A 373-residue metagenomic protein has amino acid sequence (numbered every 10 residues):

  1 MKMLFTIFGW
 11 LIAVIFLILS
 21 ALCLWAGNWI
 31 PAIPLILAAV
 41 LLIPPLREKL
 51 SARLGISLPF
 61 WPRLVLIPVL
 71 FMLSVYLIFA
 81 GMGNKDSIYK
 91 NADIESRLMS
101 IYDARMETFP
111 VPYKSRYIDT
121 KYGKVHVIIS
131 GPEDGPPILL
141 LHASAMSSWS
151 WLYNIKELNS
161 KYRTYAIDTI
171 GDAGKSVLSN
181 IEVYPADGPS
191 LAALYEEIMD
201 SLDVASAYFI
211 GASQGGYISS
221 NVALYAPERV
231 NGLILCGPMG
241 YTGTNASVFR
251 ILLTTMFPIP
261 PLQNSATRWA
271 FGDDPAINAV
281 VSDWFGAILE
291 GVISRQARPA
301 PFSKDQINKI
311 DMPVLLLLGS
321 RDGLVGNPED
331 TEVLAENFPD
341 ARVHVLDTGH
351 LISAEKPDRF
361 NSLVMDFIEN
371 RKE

Functional and structural regions predicted by a protein language model:
V75-P136, Y162, A205, E369-E373: Alpha/beta-hydrolase fold catalytic core
I129-G174: Conserved HGGG/HGGXW glycine-rich cap/lid loop of the alpha/beta-hydrolase fold
A166-I210: Active-site loop/oxyanion-hole signature of alpha/beta-hydrolase fold enzymes
Y217-Y225, G232-I259: Flexible "cap/lid" loop of the alpha/beta hydrolase fold
E290-Q306: Active-site nucleophile elbow and catalytic-triad environment of alpha/beta-hydrolase enzymes
I310, L316-L318: Short beta-strand/loop motif that positions the catalytic acidic residue of the alpha/beta-hydrolase fold
L318-T348, A354: Conserved loop-alpha-helix segment in the C-terminal half of the alpha/beta-hydrolase fold that carries the catalytic
A341-E373: Catalytic active-site module of serine/aspartate enzymes centered on a nucleophile-bearing elbow/loop
